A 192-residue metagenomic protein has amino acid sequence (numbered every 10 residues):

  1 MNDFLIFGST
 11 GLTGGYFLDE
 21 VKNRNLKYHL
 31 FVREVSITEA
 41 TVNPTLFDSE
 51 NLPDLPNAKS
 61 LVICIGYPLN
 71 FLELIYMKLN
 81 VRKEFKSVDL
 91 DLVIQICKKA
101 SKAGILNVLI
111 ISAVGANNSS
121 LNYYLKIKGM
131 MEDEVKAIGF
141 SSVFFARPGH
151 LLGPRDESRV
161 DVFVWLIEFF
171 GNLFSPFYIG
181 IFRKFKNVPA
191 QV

Functional and structural regions predicted by a protein language model:
N2-R24: N-terminal Rossmann NAD(P)H-binding glycine-rich loop of SDR-like oxidoreductase domains
F7, F31, C64, V108-V114 (+1 more regions): SDR active-site strand-loop-helix element
F7, K86-L90, L121-M130, N187-Q191: Short-chain dehydrogenase/reductase
S36-K102: NAD(P)H-binding glycine-rich loop region in Rossmannoid oxidoreductase-like domains and their noncatalytic homologs
L74-L79, G149-P189: Alpha-helical membrane-targeting segments
V93-I94, K128-K136: Conserved active-site helix of classical SDR/Rossmann-fold NAD(P)-dependent CH-OH oxidoreductases
V114-S120, L151-P154: Conserved catalytic-site region of short-chain dehydrogenase/reductase
D133-S158: Conserved beta-loop-beta element that borders a ligand/cofactor-binding pocket
